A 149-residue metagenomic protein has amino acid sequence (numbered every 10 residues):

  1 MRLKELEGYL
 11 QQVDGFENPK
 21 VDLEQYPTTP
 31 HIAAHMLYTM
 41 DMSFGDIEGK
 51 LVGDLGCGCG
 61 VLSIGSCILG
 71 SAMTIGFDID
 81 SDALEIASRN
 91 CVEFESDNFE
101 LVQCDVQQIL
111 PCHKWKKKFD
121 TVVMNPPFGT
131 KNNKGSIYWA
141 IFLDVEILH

Functional and structural regions predicted by a protein language model:
M1-H149: Class I S-adenosyl-L-methionine-dependent methyltransferase catalytic core
